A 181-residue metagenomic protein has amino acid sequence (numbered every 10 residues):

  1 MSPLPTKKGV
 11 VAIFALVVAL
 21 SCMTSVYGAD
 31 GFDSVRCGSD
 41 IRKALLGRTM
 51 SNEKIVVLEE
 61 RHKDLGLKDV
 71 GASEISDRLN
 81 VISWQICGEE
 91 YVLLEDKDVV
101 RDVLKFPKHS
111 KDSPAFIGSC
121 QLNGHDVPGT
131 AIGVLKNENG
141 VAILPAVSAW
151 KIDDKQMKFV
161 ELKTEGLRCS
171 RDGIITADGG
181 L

Functional and structural regions predicted by a protein language model:
M1-S2, L104: Compositionally biased, intrinsically disordered/low-complexity regions enriched for serine, proline and threonine
S2, S21-T24: Position-driven detector of the extreme protein N-terminus
S2-I13: Bacterial N-terminal signal peptides that target proteins for export
A12-S21: Bacterial N-terminal signal peptides
A15, V26-Y27: Cleavable N-terminal signal peptides
Y27-L181: Exposed acidic/polar residues on beta-strands and adjacent loops within beta-sheet cores, strongest in beta-propeller
